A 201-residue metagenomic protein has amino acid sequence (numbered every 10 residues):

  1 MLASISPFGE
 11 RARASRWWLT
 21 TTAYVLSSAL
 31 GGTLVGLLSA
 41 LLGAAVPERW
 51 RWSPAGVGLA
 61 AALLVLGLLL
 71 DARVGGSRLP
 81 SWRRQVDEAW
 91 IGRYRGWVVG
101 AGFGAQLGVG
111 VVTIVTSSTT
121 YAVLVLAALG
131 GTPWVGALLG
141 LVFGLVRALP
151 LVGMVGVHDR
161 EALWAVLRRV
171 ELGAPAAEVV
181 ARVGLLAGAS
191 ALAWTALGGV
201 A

Functional and structural regions predicted by a protein language model:
M1-L34: Juxtamembrane transmembrane-helix termini in multi-pass membrane transport proteins
M1-S4, V111-V123: Transmembrane helix boundary and interhelical junction motifs in multipass membrane proteins
I5-A14, W18, T120-V135: Interfacial segments of multi-pass membrane proteins
L38-G56, L126-A127, L149-A181, W194-T195: Transmembrane-helix boundary and interhelical-loop signature of multi-pass inner-membrane proteins
R49-A60, L64-V112, D159-A177: Alpha-helical multi-pass membrane helix bundles of inner-membrane/thylakoid proteins, especially permease cores
G131-V152: Short alpha-helical packing/oligomerization segments
A189-A201: Juxtamembrane boundary at the C-terminal end of a transmembrane helix
